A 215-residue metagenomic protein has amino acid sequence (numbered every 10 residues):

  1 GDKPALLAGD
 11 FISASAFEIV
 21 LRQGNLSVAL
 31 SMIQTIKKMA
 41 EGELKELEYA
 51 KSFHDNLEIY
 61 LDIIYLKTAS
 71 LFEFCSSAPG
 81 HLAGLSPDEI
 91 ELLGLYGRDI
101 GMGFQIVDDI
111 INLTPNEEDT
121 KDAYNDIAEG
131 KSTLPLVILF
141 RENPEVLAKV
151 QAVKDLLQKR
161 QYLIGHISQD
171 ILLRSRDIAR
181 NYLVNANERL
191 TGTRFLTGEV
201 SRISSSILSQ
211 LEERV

Functional and structural regions predicted by a protein language model:
G1-V215: All-alpha prenyltransferase/terpene-synthase fold signal
